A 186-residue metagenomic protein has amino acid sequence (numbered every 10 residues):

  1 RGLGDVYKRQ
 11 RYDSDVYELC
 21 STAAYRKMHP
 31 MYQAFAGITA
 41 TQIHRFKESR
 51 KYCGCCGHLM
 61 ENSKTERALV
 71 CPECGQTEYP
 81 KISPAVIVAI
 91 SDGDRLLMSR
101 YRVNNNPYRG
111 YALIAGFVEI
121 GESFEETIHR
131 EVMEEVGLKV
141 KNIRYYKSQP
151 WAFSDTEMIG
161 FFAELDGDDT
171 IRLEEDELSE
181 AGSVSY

Functional and structural regions predicted by a protein language model:
G2-Y7: Short, small-residue-biased leader/transition segments that mark boundaries at the very start of proteins
R11-M28, L173-Y186: NUDIX/MutT-family hydrolases
G37-V86: Acidic, metal-coordinating catalytic segment for phosphate/diphosphate chemistry, firing primarily on the Nudix
T65-L113, F117, K139-V140, R144 (+1 more regions): N-terminal strand-loop-strand
V86, E157-I159, S179: Change "...and in nucleic-acid phosphodiester-cleaving endonucleases..." to "...and in nucleic-acid processing enzymes
I114, I128, V132: Hydrophobic alpha-helical positions that pack around
E122-S123: Surface-exposed, charge/polar-rich loops and edge strands
Q149-R172: Active-site-adjacent beta-strand/loop module that shapes the phosphate/pyrophosphate-binding cleft
